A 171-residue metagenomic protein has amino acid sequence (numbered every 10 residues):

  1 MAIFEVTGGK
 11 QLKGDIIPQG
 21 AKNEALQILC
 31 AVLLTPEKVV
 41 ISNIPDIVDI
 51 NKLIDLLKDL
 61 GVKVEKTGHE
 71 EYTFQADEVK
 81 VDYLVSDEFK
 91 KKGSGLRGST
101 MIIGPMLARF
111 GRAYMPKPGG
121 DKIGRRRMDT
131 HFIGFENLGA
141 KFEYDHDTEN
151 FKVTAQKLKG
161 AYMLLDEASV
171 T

Functional and structural regions predicted by a protein language model:
M1-T171: Structural preference for solvent-exposed beta-strand-turn elements and adjacent flexible terminal/loop segments within
